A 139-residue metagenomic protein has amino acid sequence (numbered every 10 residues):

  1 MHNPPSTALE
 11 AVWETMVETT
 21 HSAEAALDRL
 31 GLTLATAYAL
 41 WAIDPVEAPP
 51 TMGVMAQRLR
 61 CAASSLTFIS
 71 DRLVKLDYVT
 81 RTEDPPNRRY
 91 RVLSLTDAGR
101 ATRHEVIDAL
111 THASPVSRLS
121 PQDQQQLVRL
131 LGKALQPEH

Functional and structural regions predicted by a protein language model:
M1-L30: N-terminal leader segment of winged-helix/HTH proteins
M1-N3, Q122-H139: C-terminal regulatory/oligomerization modules of transcriptional regulators
A11, E18, S22, Y38-A42 (+2 more regions): Pre-recognition alpha-helix immediately N-terminal to the DNA-recognition helix within helix-turn-helix or winged-helix
V17, W41-E47, I107, G132: Short, locally clustered residues in the helix-turn-helix/winged-helix DNA-binding domain
T19, A23, L59, T102-R118 (+2 more regions): Alpha-helical linker/hinge and terminal dimerization helices associated with HTH transcriptional regulators
H21-A62: N-terminal helix-turn-helix DNA-binding core of bacterial DNA-binding proteins
D71-R129: Charged, amphipathic alpha-helical coiled-coil/dimerization segments
